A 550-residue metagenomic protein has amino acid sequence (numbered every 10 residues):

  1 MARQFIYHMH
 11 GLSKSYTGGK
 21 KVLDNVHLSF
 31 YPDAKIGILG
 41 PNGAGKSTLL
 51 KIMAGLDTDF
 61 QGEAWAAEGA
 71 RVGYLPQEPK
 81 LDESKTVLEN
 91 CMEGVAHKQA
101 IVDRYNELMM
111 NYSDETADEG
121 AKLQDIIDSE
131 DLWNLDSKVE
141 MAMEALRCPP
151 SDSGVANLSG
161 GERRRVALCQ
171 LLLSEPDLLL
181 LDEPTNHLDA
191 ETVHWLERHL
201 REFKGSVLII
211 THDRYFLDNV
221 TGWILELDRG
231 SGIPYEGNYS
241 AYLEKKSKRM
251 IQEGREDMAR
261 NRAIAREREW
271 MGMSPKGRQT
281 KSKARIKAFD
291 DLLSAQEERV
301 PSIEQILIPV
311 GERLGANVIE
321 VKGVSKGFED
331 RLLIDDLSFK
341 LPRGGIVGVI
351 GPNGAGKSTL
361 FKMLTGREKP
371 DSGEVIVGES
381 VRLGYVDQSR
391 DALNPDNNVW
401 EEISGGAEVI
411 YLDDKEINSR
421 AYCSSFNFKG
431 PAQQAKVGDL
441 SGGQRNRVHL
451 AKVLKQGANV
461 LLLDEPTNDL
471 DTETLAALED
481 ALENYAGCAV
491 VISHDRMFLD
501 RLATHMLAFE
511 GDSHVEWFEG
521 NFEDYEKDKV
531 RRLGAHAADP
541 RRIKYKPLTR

Functional and structural regions predicted by a protein language model:
M1-M258, S302, I308-R550: ABC ATP-binding cassette signature C-motif
K245-I286, L292-R299: Intracellular alpha-helical coupling/juxtamembrane segments of multi-pass membrane proteins
